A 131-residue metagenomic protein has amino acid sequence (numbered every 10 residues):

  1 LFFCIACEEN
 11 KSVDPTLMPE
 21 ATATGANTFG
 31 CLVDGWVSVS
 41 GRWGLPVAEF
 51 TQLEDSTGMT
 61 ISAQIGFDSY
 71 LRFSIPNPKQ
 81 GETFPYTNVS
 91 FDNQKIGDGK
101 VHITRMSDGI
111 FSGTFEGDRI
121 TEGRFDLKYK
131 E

Functional and structural regions predicted by a protein language model:
C4, S12, S40, D118 (+1 more regions): Residue-level marker of positions within ordered structural domains that often coincide with functionally constrained
C4-A26: Bacterial Sec-dependent N-terminal signal peptides
P19, A26-T28, V37, I110: Surface-exposed, beta-sheet-biased, low-hydrophobicity segments with strongly acidic/polar composition
A23-T28, D55-T57: A short, compositionally biased
G30, S62, S112-T114: Residue-level detector of beta-strand face positions
V33-D108: Surface-exposed helix/loop patches within compact recognition domains
G99-E131: C-terminal or internal capping secondary-structure element at the end of a domain, subdomain, or sheet
